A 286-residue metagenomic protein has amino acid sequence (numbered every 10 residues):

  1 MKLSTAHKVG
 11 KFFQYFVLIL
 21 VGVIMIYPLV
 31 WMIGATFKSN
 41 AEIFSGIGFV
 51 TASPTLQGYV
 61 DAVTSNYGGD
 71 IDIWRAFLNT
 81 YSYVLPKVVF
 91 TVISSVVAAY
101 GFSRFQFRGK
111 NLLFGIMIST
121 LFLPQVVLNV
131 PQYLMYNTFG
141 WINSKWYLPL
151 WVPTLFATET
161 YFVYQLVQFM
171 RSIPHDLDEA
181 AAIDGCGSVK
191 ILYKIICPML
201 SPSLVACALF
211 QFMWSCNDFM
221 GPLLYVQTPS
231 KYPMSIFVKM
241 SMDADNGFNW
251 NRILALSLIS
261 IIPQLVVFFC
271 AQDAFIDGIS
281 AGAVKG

Functional and structural regions predicted by a protein language model:
K2-G286: A structural signal for multi-pass alpha-helical bundles of membrane permease subunits that mediate small-molecule
